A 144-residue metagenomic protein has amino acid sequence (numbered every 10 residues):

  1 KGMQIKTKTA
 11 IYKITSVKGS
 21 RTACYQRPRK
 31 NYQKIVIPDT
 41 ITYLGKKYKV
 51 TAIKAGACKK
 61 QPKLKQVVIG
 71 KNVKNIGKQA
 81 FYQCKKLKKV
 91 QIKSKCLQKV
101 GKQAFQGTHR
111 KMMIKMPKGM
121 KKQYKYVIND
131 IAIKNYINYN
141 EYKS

Functional and structural regions predicted by a protein language model:
K1-P28: Short beta-strand/loop segment at the start of cytosolic alpha/beta domains
A10-Y12, Y48, A80, K134: Generic detector of bulky aromatic hydrophobic side chains
S20-K30, K34, I53-G56: Short, surface-exposed, low-complexity cationic segments
K30-A52, Q61-N75, C84-K99, H109-Q123 (+1 more regions): Structural signature of tandem-repeat unit edges
V127-I133: Helix-loop-beta element that forms the nucleotide-linked donor phosphate-binding surface in glycosyltransferases
